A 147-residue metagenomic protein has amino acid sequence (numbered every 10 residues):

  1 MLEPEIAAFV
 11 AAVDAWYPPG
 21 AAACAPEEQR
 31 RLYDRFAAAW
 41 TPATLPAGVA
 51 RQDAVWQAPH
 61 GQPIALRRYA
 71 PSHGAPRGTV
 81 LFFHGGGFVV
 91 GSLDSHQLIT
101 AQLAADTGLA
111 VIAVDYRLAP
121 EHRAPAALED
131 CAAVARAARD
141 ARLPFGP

Functional and structural regions predicted by a protein language model:
M1-I64, R68: A glycine/proline-hinged amphipathic helix-loop "lid/cap" segment that gates access to hydrophobic ligand pockets
L66, P76-G86: Short beta-strand element of the alpha/beta-hydrolase
T79, G108-I112: A fold-wide structural signal in alpha/beta-hydrolase
L81, L103, C131: Conserved hydrophobic/aromatic pocket- or pore-lining residues that grip, position, or stack substrates in active sites
V89: Nucleotide phosphate-binding site architecture
S92-L93, I99, I112-P147: Catalytic nucleophile-loop/oxyanion-hole region of alpha/beta-hydrolase and closely related hydrolase-like folds
I99-L109: A short, Lys/Arg-enriched amphipathic alpha-helix followed by its capping loop at the start of a domain
